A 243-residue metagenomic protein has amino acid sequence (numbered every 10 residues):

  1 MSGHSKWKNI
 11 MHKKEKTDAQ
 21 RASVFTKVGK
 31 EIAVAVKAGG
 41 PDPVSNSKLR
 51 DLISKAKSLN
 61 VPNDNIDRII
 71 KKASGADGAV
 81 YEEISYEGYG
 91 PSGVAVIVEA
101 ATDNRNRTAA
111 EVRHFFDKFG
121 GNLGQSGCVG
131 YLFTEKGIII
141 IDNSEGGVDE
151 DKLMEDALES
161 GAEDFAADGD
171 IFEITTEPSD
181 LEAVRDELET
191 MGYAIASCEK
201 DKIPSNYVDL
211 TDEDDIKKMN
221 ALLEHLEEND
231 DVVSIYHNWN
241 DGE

Functional and structural regions predicted by a protein language model:
M1-G124, V129, T134-I140, D180: N-terminal cationic and glycine-rich segments that engage phosphates or anionic surfaces
D142-E243: Positively charged, low-complexity, intrinsically disordered RNA-binding extensions
